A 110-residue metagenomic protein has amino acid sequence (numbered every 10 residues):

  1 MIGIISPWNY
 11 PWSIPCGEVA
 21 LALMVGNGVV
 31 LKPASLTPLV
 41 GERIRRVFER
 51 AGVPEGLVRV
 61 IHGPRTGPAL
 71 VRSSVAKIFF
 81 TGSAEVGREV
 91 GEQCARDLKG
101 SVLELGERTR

Functional and structural regions predicted by a protein language model:
M1, A51-R110: Conserved NAD(P)+-binding/catalytic subdomain of aldehyde/semialdehyde dehydrogenases
M1-P54, L98: Conserved small-residue-rich beta-alpha loop and adjacent elements that most often cradle the phosphate/pyrophosphate
